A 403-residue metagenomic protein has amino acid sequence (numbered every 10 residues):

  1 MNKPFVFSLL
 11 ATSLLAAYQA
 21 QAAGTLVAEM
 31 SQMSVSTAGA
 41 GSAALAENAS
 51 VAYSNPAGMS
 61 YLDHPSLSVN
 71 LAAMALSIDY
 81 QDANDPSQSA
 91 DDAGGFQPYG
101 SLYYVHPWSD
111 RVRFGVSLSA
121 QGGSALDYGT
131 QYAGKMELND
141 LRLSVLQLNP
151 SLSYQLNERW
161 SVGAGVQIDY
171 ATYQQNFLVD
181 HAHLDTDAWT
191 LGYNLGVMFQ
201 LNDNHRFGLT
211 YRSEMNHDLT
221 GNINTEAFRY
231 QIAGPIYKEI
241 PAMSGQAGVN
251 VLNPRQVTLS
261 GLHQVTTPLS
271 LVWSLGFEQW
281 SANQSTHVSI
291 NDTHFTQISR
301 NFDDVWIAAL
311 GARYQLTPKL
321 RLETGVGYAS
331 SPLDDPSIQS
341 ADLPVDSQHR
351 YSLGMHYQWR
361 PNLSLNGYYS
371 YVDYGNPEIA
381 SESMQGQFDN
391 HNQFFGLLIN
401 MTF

Functional and structural regions predicted by a protein language model:
M1-A22: Gram-negative bacterial Sec-dependent N-terminal signal peptides
L10-A11, E47, A247: Short N-terminal alpha-helical targeting/association segments
T12-Y18, A57, L71, M355: Residue-level signal for alpha-helical transmembrane segments in multi-pass membrane proteins
A23-A38, N84-S89, F96-F403: Outer-membrane beta-barrel porins/channels
L26-G41, S60-I78: Transmembrane beta-strand segments of Gram-negative outer membrane beta-barrel proteins
S34, A49-S50, H64-A75, Y99-S101 (+1 more regions): A common structural microfeature
G39-E47, L76-G95: Surface-exposed strand-loop-strand hairpins of Gram-negative outer-membrane beta-barrel proteins
S42-E47, A52-P65, Y104-R111: Outer-membrane beta-barrel pore proteins
